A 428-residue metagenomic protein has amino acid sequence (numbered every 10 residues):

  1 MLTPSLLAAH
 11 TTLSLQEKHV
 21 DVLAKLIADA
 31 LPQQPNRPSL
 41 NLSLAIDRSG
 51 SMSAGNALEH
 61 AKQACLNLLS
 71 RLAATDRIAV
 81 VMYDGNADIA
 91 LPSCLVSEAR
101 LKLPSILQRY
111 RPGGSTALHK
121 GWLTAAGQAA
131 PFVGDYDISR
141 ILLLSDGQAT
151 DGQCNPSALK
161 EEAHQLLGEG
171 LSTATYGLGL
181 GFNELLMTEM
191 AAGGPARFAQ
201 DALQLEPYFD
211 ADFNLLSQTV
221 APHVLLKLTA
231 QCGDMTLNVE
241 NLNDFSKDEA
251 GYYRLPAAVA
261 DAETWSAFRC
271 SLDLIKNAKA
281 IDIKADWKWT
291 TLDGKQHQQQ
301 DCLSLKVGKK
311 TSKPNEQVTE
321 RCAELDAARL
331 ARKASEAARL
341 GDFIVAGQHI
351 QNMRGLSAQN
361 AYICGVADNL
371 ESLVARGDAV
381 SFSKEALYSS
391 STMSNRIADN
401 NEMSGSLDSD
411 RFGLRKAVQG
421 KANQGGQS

Functional and structural regions predicted by a protein language model:
M1-L13, L226-M235, N315: Low-complexity, acidic Ser/Thr/Pro/Gly-rich terminal tails and inter-domain linkers that flank the onset of structured
P4-T12, Q16-H223, L272-K276: Exposed acidic/Ser/Thr-rich ligand/metal-binding surfaces
T11-T12, Y253-A258, T319: Beta-strand-rich interaction surfaces with strong enrichment in secreted/lumenal proteins
V20, T264, I281-I283: Hydrophobic core residues within well-ordered beta-strands of beta-rich domains
Q231-E240, T291-Q296: Short aromatic-acidic-glycine turn motif
E240-A262: Extracellular adhesion/glycan-binding regions together with long Ser/Thr- and acidic-residue-rich low-complexity tracts
V259-A278: Low-complexity, intrinsically disordered segments enriched in Ser/Thr together with acidic residues
L272-S428: Long, acidic serine/threonine- and proline-rich intrinsically disordered regions
